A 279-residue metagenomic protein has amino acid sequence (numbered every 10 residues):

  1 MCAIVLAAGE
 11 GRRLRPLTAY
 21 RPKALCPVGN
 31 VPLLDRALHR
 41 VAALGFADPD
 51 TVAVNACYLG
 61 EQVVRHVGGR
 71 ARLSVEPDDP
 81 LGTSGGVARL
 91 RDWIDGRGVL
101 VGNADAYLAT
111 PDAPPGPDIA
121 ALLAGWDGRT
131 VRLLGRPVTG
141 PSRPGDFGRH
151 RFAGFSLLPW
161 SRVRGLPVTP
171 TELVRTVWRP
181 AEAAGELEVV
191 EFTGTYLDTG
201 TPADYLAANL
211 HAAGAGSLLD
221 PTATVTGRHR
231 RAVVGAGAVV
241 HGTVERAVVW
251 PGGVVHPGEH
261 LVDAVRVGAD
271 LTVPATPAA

Functional and structural regions predicted by a protein language model:
M1-V5, R13, P27-D112, G268-A279: Conserved N-terminal catalytic core of the sugar/cofactor nucleotidyltransferase
E10, A104-A106, P137, G253: Active-site metal-binding loops of divalent metal-dependent hydrolases
E10, R21, L59, P77 (+2 more regions): A generic "binding-loop/recognition-motif" signal
P16-A19: Conserved catalytic-core motifs of eukaryotic protein kinase domains, centered on the activation segment
A24, R70-R72, E186-E188: Conserved beta-strand segments of alpha/beta enzyme cores
G69-S74, S142-R149, A247: Active-site regions of enzymes building and remodeling cell-envelope glycoconjugates
G98-L100, Y107-R132, P137-A213: Catalytic-core segments of class I nucleotidyltransferases/pyrophosphorylases that form NMP-activated intermediates
L218-A279: Structural signal for interior beta-strand "rungs" in well-ordered beta-sheet cores of soluble enzyme domains
